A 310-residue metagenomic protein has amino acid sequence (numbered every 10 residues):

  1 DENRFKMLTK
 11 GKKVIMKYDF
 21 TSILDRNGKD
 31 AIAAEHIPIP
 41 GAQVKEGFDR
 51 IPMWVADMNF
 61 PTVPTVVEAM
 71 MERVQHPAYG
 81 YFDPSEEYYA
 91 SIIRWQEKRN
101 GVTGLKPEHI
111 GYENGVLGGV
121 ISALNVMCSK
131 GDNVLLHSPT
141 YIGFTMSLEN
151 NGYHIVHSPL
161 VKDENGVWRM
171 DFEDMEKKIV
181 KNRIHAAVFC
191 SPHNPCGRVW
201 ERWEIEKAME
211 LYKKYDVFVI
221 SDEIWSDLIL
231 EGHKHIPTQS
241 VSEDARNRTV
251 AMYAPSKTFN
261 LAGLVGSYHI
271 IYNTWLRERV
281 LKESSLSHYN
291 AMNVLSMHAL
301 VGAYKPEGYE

Functional and structural regions predicted by a protein language model:
D1-I15: Short, Lys/Arg-enriched N-terminal segments with co-localized hydrophobic residues within the first ~10-30 amino acids
K17-G115, S122, Y304-P306: N-terminal small-domain helix-loop-helix segment of the aminotransferase-like
T65, A69, S91, D174 (+5 more regions): Alpha-helical elements of Rossmann-like donor-binding domains used by nucleotide-donor carbohydrate transfer enzymes
Q75, Y79-E210, D227-L228, H235-S240 (+1 more regions): Conserved core of the PLP fold type I
Y153, K214-V217, R246-N247: A short helix->loop->beta-strand "cap" motif at the edges of active sites that frequently abuts
V188, V219-I220: Walker B beta-strand of ABC/ABC-like P-loop ATPase nucleotide-binding domains, specifically the conserved hydrophobic
E223: Walker B catalytic acidic pair
R248-E310: PLP-dependent aminotransferase class I/II
